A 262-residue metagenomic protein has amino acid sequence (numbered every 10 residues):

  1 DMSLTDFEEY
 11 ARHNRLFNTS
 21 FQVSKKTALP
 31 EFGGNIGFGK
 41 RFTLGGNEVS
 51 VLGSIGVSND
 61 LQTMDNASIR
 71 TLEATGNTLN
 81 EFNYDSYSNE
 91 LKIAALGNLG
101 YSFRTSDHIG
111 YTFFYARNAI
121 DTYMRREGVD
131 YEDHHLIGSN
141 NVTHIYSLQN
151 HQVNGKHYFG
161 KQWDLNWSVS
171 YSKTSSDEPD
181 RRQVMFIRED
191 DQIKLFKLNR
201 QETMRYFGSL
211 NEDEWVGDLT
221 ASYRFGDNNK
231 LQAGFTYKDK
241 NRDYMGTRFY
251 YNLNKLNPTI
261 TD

Functional and structural regions predicted by a protein language model:
D1-T27, Q192-Q201, Y250, L256-D262: Flexible glycine-rich, low-complexity coil/linker segments exposed to the extracellular/periplasmic environment
N14-L16, F32-G34, Y87-N89, D133 (+3 more regions): A short linear-motif detector with a strong N-terminal bias
F17-M124, Y146-V153, F159-G160: Transmembrane beta-barrel wall of Gram-negative outer-membrane proteins
F17-Q22, G76-N83, D133-S139, K197-Y206 (+1 more regions): Extracytoplasmic loops and strand-loop junctions of Gram-negative outer membrane beta-barrel proteins
S68-N80, R126-L136, F186-K197, L253-K255: Solvent-exposed, glycine/polar-rich loop segments of beta-barrel outer-membrane systems
G100-A116, H144-D262: Face-selective signature of the C-terminal outer-membrane beta-barrel domain
